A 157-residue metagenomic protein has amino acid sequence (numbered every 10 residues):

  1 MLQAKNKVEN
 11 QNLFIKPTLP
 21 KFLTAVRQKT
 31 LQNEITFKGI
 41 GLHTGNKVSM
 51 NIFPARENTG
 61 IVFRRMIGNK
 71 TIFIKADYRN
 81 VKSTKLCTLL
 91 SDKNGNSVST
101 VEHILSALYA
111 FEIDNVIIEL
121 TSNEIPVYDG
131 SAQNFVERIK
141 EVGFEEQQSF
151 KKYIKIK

Functional and structural regions predicted by a protein language model:
M1-D114, E119-K157: C-terminal regulatory domains involved in ligand/effector binding and gene-expression control
